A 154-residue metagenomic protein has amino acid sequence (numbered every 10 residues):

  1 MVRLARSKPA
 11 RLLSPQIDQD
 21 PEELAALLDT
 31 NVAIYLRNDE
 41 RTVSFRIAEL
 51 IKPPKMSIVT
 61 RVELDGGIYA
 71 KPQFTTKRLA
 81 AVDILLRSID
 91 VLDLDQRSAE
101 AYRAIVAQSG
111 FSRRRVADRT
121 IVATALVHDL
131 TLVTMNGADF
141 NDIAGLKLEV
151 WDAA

Functional and structural regions predicted by a protein language model:
M1-S57, I68-V82, A154: Short, well-structured N-terminal submotif of metal-dependent ribonuclease cores
V2-P21, D90-M135: Active-site neighborhoods of divalent-metal-dependent phosphate/nucleic-acid chemistry enzymes
D29-T30, L64, Y102, A125 (+1 more regions): Generic structural signal for small/hydrophobic residues in well-ordered secondary structure, especially within
N31-V32, V59-V62, R97, A138: Alpha-helix/helix-capping structural signal
S44-E49, A138-G145: Short loop/helix-cap segments at secondary-structure boundaries that form the rim of catalytic
D65, D83-L86, R103: Amphipathic alpha-helical segments within well-ordered protein domains
G145-A154: Short beta-strand->loop
